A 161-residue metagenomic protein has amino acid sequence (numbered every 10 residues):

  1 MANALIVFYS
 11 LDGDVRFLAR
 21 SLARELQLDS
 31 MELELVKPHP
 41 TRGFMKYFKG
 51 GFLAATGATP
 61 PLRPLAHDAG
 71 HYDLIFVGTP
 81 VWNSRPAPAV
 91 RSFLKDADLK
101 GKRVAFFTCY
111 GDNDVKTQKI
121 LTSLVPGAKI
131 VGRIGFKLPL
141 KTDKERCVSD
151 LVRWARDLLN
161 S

Functional and structural regions predicted by a protein language model:
M1-V77, S84-P86, R91, K95 (+1 more regions): N-terminal beta1-alpha1-beta2 submodule of the flavodoxin-like/Rossmannoid cofactor-binding fold
D12, K37, V81-N83, G111-N113 (+1 more regions): Solvent-exposed loop/turn segments at secondary-structure junctions within structured extracellular/periplasmic domains
Q27-D29, K129-G132: Conserved beta-strand segments of alpha/beta enzyme cores
E34-K37, A105-G111, G132-P139: A short, structured active-site edge motif that brings together acidic residues
A69, K95-G101, L124-P126: Short, conserved loop/helix-junction motifs that constitute active-site signature segments in enzyme catalytic cores
V77-G78, F106: Redox-cofactor binding/interface segments in oxidoreductases and associated redox assembly factors
D112-L124: Glycine-rich, charge-decorated loop segments at or immediately adjacent to ligand/cofactor-binding or catalytic sites
V131-S161: Glycine-rich phosphate/pyrophosphate-binding loop and the adjoining helix
